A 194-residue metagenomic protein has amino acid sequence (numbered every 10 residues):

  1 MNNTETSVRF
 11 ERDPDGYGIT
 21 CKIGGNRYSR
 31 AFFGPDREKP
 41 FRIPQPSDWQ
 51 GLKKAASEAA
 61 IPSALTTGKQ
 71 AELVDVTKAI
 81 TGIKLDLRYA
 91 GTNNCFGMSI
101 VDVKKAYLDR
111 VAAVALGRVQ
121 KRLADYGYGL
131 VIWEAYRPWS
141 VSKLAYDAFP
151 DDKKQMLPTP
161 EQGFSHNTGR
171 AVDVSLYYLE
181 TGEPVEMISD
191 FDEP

Functional and structural regions predicted by a protein language model:
M1-G18, Y126, V131, S142 (+1 more regions): Unusually extended, aromatic-enriched hydrophobic runs near protein termini
M1-L52: Peripheral terminal and inter-domain segments
R9, G18, D36, C95 (+2 more regions): Residues in flexible loops and secondary-structure boundaries
F41-W133, A148, D152-P194: Extracytoplasmic cell-surface/polysaccharide-interacting catalytic and binding patches
R137-D151: Long, hydrophobic, well-ordered secondary-structure blocks that form the structural core and pocket-lining surfaces
